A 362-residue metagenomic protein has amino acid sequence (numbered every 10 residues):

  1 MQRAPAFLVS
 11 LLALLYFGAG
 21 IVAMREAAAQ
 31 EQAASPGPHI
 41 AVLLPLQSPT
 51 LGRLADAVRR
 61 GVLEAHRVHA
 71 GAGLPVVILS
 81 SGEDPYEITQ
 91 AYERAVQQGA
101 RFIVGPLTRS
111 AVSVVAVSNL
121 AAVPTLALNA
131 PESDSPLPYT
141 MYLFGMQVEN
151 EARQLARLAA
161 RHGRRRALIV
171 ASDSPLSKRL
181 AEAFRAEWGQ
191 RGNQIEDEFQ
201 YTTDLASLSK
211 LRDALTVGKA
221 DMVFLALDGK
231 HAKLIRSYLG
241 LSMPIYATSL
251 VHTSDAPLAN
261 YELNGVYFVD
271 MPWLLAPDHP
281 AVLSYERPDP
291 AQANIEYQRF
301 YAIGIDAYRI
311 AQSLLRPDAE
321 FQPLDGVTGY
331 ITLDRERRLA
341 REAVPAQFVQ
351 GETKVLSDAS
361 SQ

Functional and structural regions predicted by a protein language model:
A34-A57, A167-I169: Short beta-strand segments enriched in small/hydrophobic residues
G37, R53-A57, V68, A72-D134: Beta-alpha junction/loop-to-helix N-cap segments that form part of ligand/metal-binding clefts
H69-E83, Y139-T140, W188-L205: Short beta-strand elements in bilobed, periplasmic/extracellular small-molecule ligand-binding domains
L74-Q97, A152-Q154, R179, T202-A214: Structural motif
V117-A121, T125, R166-L168, S177-V269: Extracellular/periplasmic bilobed ligand-binding domains
Y142-L168, R179, P272-P280, G304-I310: Hydrophobic alpha-helical segments within soluble ligand-binding/sensing domains
R236-I305, A319: Extracellular/periplasmic periplasmic-binding protein-like sensory domains
S284-S357: Segments of small-molecule ligand-sensing domains
